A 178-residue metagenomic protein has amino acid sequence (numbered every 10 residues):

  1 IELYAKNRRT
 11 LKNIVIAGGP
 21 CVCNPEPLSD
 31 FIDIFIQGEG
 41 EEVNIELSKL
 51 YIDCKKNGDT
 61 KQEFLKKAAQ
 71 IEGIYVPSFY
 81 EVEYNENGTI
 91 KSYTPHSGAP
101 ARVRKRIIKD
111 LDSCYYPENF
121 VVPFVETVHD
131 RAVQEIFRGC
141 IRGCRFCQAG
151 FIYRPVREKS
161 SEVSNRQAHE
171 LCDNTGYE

Functional and structural regions predicted by a protein language model:
I1-T94: Glycine-rich beta-alpha loop elements in corrinoid/cobalamin-binding modules across cobalamin-dependent enzymes
A5, A17, A68-A69, A99-A101 (+3 more regions): A sequence-composition feature that detects small, non-aromatic residues
R9-T10, P20, P25-P27, P77 (+6 more regions): Proline-rich intrinsically disordered, low-complexity coils
V76-E86, I90-R131, Q148: Ferredoxin-type iron-sulfur electron-transfer modules and their immediate structural context
K109, S113-E178: Radical SAM [4Fe-4S] cluster-binding motif and immediate context
